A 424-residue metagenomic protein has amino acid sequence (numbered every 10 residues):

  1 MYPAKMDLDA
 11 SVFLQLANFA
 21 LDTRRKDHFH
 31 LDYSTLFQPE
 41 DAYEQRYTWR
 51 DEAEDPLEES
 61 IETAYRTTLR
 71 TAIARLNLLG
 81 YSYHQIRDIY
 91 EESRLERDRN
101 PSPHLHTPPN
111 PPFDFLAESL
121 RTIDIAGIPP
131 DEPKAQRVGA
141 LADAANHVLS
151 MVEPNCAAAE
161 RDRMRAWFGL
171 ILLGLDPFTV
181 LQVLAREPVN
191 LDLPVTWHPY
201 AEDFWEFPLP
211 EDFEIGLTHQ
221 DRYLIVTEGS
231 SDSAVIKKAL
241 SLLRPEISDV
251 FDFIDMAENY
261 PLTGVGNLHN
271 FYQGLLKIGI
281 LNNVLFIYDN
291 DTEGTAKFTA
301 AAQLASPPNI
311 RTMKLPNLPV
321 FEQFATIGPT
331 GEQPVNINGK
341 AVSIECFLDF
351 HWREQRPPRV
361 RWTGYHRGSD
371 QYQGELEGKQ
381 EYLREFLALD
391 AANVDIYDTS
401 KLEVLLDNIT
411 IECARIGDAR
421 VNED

Functional and structural regions predicted by a protein language model:
M1-D424: Acidic, divalent-metal-binding catalytic cores of TOPRIM and closely related two-metal-ion phosphodiester/pyrophosphate
